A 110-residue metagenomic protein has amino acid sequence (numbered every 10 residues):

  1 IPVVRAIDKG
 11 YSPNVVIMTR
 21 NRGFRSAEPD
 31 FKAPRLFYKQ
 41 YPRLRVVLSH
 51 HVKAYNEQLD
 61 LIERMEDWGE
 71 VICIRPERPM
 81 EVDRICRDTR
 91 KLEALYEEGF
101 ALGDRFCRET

Functional and structural regions predicted by a protein language model:
I1-T110: Non-catalytic peripheral regions of patatin-like phospholipases
